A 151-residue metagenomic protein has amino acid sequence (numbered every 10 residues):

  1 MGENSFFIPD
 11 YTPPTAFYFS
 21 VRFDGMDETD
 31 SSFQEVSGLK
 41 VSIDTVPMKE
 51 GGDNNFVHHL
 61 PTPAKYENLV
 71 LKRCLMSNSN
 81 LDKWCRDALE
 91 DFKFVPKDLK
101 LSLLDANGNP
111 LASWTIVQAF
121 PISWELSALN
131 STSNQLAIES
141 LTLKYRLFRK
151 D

Functional and structural regions predicted by a protein language model:
M1-D151: Glycine-rich, low-complexity intrinsically disordered segments
